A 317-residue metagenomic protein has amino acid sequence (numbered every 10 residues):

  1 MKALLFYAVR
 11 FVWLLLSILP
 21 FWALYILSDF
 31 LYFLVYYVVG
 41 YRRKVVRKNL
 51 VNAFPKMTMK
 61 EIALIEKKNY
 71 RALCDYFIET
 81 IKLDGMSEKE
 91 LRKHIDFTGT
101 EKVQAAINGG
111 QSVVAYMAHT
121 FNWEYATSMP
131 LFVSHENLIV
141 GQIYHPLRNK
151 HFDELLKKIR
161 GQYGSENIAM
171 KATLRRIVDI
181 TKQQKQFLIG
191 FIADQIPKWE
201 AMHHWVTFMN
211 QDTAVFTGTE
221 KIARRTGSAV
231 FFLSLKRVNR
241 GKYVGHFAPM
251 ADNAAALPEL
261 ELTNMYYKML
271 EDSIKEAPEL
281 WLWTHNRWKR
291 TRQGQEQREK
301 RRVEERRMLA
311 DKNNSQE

Functional and structural regions predicted by a protein language model:
K2, Y36, Y116, H145-P146 (+2 more regions): A generic secondary-structure micro-motif detector that highlights 1-2 residue hydrophobic/ambivalent hotspots embedded
K2-M117, N122-W123, D153-K158, G164 (+1 more regions): Membrane-anchoring hydrophobic helices of lipid-metabolizing enzymes
L24-S28, I81-L83, S134-N137, K157 (+2 more regions): A short alpha-helix capping/helix-coil boundary motif
L31-F33, E88, V140-Q142, H203-W205 (+1 more regions): A short, structure-level motif marking secondary-structure boundaries and short turns
V38, H94-I95, R148, A169 (+2 more regions): Residues that cap or flank secondary-structure elements
L64-K67, F132, K158, K171-E317: Non-catalytic C-terminal accessory region of glycerolipid acyltransferases and related lyso-lipid remodeling enzymes
G109-K171, K198-T207: Catalytic core of membrane glycerolipid acyltransferases/transacylases, capturing the structured, soluble-facing
